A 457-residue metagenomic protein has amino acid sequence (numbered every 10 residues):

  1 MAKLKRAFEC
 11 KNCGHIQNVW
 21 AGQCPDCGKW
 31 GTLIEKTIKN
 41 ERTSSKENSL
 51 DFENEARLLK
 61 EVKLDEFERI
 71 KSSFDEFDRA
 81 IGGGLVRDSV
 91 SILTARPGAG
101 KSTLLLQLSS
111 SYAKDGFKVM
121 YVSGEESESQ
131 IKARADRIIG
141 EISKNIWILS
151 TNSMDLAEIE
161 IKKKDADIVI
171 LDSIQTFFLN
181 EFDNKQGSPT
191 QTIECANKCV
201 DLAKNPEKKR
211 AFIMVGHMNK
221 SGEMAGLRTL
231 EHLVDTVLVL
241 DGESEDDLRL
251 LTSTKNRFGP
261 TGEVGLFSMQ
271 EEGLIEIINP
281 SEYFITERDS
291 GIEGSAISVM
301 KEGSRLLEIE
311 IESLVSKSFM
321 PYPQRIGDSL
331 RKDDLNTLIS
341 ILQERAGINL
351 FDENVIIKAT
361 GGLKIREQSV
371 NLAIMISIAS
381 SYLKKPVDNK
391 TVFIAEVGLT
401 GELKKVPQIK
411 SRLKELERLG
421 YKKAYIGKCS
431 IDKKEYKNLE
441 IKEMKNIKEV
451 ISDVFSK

Functional and structural regions predicted by a protein language model:
A2-K5, E9-N12, I16-R79, V86-T94 (+7 more regions): Peripheral, non-AAA+ core regions of ATP-driven protein-machinery
V119-S123: Conserved RecA-like ASCE P-loop NTPase motor core of nucleic-acid helicases/translocases
G124-Q130: Conserved Walker A/P-loop ATP-binding site and its immediately adjacent core in helicase/helicase-like ATPase domains
